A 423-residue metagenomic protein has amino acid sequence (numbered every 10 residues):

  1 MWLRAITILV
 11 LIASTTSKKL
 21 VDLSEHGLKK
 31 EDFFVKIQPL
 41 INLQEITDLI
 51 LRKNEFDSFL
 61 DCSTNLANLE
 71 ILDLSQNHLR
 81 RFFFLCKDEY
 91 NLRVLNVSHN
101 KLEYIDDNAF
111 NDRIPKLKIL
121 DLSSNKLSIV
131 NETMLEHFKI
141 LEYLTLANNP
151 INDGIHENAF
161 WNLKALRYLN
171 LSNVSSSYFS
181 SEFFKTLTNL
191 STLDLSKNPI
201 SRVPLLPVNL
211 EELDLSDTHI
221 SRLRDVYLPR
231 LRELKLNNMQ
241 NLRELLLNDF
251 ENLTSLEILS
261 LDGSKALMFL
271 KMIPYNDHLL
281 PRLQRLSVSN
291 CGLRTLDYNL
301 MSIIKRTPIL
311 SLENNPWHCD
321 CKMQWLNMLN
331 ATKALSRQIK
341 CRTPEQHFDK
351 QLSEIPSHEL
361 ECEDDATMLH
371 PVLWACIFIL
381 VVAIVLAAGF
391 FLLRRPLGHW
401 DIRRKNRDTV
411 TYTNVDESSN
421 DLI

Functional and structural regions predicted by a protein language model:
W2-S17: Cleavable N-terminal signal peptides of Sec/SRP-targeted secreted and luminal proteins
K18-C62, L66-E70, S75: LRR N-terminal entry segment and analogous cap-like coil->beta motifs
V21-L23, T47-L51, E70-L74, R93-V97 (+9 more regions): Conserved hydrophobic beta-strand positions in leucine-rich repeat
H26, N54, L74-N77, V97-N100 (+9 more regions): Consensus "Asn ladder" position of solenoid repeat domains
K29, D57, R80, E103 (+9 more regions): Leucine-rich repeat
I37-I41, D61-L66, F83-E89, D107-I114 (+9 more regions): A structural signal for leucine-rich repeat
C62-H156, W161-K164, Y168: A generic tandem-repeat structural signature
K265, C291, I303, P308-I423: Membrane-proximal C-terminal cap and juxtamembrane stalk of leucine-rich repeat ectodomains
